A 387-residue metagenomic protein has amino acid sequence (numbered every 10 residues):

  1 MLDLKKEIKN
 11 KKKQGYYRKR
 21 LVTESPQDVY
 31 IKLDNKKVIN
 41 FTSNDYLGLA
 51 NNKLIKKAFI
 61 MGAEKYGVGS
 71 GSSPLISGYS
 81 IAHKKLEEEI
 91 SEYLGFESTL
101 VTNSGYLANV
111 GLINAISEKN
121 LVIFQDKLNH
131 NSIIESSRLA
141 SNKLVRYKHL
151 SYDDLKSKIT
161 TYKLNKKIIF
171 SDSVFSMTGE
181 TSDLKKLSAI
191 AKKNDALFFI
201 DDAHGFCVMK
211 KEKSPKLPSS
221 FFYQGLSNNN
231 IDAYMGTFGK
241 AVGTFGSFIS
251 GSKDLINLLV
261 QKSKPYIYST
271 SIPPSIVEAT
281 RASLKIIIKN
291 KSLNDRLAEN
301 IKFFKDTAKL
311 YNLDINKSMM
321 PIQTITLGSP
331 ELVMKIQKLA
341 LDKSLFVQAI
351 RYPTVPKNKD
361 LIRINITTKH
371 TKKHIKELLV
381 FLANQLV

Functional and structural regions predicted by a protein language model:
L2-Y66, A196: N-terminal "arm"/small-domain region of PLP-dependent enzymes with the aminotransferase-like
D45, V145-I200: Active-site phosphate-binding strand-loop segment of PLP-dependent enzymes
K53, K57-M61, K65, E92 (+3 more regions): PLP-dependent enzyme catalytic core of the Aspartate aminotransferase-like
S73-Y79, E87-G111: Short loop-beta-helix segment that forms the pyridoxal 5′-phosphate
L112-N131, Y152: Conserved PLP-anchoring active-site segment centered on the Schiff-base-forming lysine
K156-S157, M177-D195, H204-A233: Active-site pre-lysine segment of PLP-dependent enzymes
A233-M235, V242-N294: Conserved core segment of the aminotransferase class I/II
D295-K302, L310-S344, T354, I366-T368: Conserved PLP-binding catalytic core of the aspartate aminotransferase-like
